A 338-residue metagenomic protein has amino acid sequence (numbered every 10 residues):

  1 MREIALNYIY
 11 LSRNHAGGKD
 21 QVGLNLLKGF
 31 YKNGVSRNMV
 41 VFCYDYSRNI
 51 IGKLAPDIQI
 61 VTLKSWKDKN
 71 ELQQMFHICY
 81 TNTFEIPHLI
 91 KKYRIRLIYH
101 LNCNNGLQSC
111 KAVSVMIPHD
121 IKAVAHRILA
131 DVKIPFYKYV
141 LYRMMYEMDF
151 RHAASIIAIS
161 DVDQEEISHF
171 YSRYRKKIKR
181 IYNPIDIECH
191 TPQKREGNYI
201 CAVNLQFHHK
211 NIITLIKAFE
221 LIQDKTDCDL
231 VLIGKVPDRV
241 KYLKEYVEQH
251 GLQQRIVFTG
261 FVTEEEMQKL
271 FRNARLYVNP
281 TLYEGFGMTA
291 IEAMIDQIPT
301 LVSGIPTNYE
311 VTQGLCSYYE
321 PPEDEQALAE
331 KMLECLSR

Functional and structural regions predicted by a protein language model:
M1-R338: Carbohydrate transferase catalytic cores enriched for Leloir-type hexosyltransferases
